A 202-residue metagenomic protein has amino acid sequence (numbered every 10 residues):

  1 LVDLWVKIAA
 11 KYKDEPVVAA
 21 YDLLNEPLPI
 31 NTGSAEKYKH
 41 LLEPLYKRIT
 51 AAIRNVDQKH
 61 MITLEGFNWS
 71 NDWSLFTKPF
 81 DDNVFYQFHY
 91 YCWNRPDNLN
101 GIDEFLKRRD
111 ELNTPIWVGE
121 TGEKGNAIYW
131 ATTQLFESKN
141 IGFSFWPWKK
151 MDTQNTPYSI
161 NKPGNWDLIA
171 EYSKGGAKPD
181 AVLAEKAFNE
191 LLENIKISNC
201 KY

Functional and structural regions predicted by a protein language model:
V2-K150, N155-S173: Extracellular glycoside hydrolase catalytic/binding regions
P163, D167-Y202: C-terminal functional modules
